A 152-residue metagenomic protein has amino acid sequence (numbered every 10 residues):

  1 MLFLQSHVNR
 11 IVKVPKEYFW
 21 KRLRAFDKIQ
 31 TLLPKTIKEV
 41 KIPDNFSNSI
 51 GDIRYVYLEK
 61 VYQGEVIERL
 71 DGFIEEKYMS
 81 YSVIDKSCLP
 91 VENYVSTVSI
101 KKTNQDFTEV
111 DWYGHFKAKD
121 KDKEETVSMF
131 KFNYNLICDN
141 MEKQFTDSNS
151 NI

Functional and structural regions predicted by a protein language model:
M1-F46: Hydrophobic ligand-binding cavity/cleft-lining segments
L2, P90-T97: Amphipathic hydrophobic-ligand
V8-R10, V66-G72, Y94-K102: Hydrophobic/aromatic beta-strand elements that line small-molecule binding cavities or substrate pockets in beta-rich
V12-V14, D85-S87, I100-K102, F116-D120: Beta-strand elements of well-folded, non-transmembrane domains
K16-E17, D71-K77, S99-E109, S148: A short, structured loop/turn motif at beta-sheet edges
D27, T31, V40-L89, L136 (+1 more regions): Glycine-rich portal/gate segments that line the openings of hydrophobic small-molecule binding cavities
I50, S80-V83, Q105-G114: Short, well-ordered strand-loop elements centered on a beta-strand within folded domains, enriched for acidic residues
E109, G114-I152: A conserved amphipathic terminal alpha-helix motif
